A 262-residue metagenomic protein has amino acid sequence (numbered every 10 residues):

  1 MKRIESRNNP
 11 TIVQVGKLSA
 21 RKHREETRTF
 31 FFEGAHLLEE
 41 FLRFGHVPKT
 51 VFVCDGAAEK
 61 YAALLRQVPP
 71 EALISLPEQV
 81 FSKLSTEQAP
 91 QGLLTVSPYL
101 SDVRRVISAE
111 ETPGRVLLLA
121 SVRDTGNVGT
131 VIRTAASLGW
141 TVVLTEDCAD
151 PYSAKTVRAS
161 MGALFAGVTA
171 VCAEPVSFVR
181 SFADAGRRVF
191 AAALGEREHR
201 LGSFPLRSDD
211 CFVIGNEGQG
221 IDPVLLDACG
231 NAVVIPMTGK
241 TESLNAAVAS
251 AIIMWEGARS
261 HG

Functional and structural regions predicted by a protein language model:
M1-K60, C148-A149: Boundary-proximal intrinsically disordered activation/regulatory segments immediately upstream of a helical core
R3-S6, I74-P77, G167-P175: Short acidic-hydrophobic, aromatic-tinged amphipathic segments that line or gate anion-handling sites
I4, F30, A120-S121, T145-E146 (+4 more regions): Glycine- and other small-residue-rich loops at beta-strand/loop junctions that grip anionic moieties
R43, S101, V106-H199: RNA substrate-binding interface of SAM-dependent RNA methyltransferases
E59-P70, L225: Short, aromatic/basic amphipathic alpha-helical patches
V68-V96: Glycine/small-residue-rich loop that forms an oxyanion/phosphate-binding "nest" at active or ligand-binding sites
T95-S97, T134-W140, P151-L164, P223-G262: Structured adenosyl-cofactor binding patch, chiefly the S-adenosyl-L-methionine
A191-T241: Active-site/ligand-binding-proximal alpha/beta "capping" segment
